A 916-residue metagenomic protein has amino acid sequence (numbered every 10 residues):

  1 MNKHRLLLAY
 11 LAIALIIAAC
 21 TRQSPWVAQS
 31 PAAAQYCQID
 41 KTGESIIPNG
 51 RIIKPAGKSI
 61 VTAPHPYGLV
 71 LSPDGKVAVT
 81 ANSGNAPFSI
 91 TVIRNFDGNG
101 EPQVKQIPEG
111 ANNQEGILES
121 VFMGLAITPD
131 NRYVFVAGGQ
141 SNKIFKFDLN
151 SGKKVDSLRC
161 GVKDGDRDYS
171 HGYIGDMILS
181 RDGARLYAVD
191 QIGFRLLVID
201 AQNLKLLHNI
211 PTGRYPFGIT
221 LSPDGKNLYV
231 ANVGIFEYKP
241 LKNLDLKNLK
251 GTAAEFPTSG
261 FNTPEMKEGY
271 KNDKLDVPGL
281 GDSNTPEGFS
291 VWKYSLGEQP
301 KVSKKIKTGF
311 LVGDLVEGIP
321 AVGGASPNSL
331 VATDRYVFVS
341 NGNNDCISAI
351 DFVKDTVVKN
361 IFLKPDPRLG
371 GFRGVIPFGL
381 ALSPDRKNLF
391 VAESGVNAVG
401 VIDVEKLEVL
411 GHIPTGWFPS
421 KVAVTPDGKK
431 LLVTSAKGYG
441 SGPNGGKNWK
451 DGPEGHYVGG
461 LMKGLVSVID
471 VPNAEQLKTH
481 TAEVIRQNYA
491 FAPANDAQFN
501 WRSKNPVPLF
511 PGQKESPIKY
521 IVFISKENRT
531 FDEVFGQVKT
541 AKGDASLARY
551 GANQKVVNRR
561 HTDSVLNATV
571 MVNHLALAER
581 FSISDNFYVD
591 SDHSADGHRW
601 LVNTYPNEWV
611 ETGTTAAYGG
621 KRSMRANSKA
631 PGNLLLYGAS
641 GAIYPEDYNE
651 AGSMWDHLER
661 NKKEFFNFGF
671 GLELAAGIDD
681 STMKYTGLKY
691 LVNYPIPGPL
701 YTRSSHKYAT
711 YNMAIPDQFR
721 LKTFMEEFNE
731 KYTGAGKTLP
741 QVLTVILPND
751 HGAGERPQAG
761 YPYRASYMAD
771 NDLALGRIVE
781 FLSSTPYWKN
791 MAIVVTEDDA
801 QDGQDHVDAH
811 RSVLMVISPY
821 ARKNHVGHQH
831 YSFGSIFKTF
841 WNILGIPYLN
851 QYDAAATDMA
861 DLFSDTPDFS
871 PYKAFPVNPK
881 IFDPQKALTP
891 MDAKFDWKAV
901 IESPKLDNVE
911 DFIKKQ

Functional and structural regions predicted by a protein language model:
P25-P55, G288, T479-A494: Blade/loop signatures of beta-propeller domains
V27-C37, A81-G84, A231-G288, A436-L461: Short, conserved, GDST-rich strand-edge loop motifs in beta-rich repeat architectures
I46, K58, K105-I117, D156-Y169 (+3 more regions): Surface-exposed loop and turn segments in beta-propeller and other repeat-based domains that flank or scaffold
P73-D74, P129-D130, R181-D182, P223-G225 (+3 more regions): Residue-level detector of Asp-centered blade-edge/turn motifs that repeat once per structural unit in beta-propeller
T80, V136, A188, V230-A231 (+3 more regions): Residue position within the beta-strands of beta-propeller blades
S83-G84, G139-Q140, Q191, V233-I235 (+3 more regions): Short loop/turn segments immediately following the C-termini of beta-strands
T481-Q916: N-terminal pro-sequences and low-complexity stem/linker regions of secreted or lumenal proteins
